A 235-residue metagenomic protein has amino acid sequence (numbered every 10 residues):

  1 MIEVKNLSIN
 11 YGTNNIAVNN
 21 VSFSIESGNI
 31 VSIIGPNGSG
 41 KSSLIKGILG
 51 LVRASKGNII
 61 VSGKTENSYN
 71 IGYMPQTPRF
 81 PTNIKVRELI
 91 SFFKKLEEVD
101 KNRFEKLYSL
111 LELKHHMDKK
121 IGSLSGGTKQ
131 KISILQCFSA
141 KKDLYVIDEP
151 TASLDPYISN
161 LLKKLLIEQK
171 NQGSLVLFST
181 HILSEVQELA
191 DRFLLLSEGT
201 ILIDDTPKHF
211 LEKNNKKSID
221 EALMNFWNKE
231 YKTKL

Functional and structural regions predicted by a protein language model:
M1-V4, S8-N20: A short, flexible loop at the N-terminus of ABC-type nucleotide-binding domains that lies
I34-P36: The feature captures the beta-strand-to-loop junction immediately N-terminal to the Walker
L49: Helix-to-loop junction immediately C-terminal to a conserved catalytic motif
G57-Y69: Conserved ABC transporter NBD signature motif
S91, K101-H116: Conserved ABC ATPase "signature" region
Y145-E149: Catalytic Walker B motif of ABC-type/P-loop ATPase nucleotide-binding domains
